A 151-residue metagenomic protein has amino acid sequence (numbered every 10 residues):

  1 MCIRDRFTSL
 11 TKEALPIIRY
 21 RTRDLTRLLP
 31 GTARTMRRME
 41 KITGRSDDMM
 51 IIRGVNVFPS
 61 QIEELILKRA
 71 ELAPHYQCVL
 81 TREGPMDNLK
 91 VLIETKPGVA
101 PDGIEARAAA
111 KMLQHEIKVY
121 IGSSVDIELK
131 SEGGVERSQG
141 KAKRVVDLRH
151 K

Functional and structural regions predicted by a protein language model:
R4-K151: Active-site glycine/GP-rich loop and adjacent strand/helix microenvironment that borders small-molecule binding pockets
